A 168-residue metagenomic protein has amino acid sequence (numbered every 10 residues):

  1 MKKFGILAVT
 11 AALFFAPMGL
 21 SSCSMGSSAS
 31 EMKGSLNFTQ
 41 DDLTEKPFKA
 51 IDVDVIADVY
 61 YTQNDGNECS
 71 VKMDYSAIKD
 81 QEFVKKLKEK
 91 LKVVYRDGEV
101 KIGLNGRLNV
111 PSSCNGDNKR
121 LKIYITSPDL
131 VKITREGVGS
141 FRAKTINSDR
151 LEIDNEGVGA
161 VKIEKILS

Functional and structural regions predicted by a protein language model:
M1-K3: N-terminal secretory signal peptides that target proteins for export/translocation
G5-A8, C23-E136, R142, I146-E152 (+1 more regions): Acidic (Asp/Glu) and glycine-rich low-complexity loops/linkers that are typically intrinsically disordered
V9-F14: Hydrophobic helical h-region of N-terminal Sec-dependent signal peptides in bacterial secretory/periplasmic proteins
F15-A16, E68: Residues in and immediately flanking transmembrane alpha helices
M18-S22: C-terminal motif of bacterial Sec signal peptides marking the signal peptidase cleavage site
G137-G139, G157-G159: Periodic glycine anchor positions in long extracellular repeat architectures
